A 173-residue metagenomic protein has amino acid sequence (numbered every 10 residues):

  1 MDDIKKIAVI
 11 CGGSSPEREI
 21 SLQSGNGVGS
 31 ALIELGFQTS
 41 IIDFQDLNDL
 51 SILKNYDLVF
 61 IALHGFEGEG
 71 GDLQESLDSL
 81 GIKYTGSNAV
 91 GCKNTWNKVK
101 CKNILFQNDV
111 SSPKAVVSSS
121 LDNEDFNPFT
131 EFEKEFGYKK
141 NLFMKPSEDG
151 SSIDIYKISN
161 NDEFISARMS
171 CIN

Functional and structural regions predicted by a protein language model:
M1-D3, I7-C11, T39, L53-K54 (+1 more regions): Active-site nucleotide/adenylate-binding loops and adjacent lid/helix of ATP-dependent enzymes
I4-K6, S14-L121: Conserved N-proximal alpha/beta basic substrate-recognition cap immediately N-terminal to, or forming the N-lobe
